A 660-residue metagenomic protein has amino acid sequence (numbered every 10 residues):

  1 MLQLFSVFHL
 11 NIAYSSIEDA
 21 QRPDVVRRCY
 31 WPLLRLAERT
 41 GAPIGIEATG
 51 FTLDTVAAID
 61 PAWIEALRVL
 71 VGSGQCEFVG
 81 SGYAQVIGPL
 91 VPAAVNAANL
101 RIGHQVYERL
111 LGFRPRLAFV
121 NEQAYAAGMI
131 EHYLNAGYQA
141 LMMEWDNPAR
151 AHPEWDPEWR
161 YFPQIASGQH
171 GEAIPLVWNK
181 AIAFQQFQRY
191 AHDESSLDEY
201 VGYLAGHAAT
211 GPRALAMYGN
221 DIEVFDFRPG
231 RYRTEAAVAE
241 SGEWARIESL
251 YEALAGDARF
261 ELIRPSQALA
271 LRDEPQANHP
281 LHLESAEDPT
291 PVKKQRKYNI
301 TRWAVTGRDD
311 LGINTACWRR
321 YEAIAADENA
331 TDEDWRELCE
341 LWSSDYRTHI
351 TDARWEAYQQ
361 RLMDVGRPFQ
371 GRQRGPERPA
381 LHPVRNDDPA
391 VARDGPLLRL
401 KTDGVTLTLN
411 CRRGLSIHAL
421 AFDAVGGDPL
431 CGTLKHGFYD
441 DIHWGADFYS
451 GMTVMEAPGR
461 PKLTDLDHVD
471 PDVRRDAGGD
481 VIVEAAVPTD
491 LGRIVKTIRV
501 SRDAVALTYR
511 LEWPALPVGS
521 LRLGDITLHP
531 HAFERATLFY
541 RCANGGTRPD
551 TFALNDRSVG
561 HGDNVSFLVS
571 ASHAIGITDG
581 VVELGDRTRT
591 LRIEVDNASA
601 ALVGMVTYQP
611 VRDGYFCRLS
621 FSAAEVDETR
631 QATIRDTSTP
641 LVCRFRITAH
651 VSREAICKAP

Functional and structural regions predicted by a protein language model:
M1-R116, Q123-A181, L197-P212, S241-R259 (+3 more regions): Catalytic alpha-helical scaffold of carbohydrate-active enzymes acting on polysaccharides/glycoconjugates
L2-W31, E38, E158-I165, Q169-A173 (+9 more regions): Active-site and substrate-binding clefts of carbohydrate-active enzymes
L4, V483-A485, I494-K496, L507-Y509 (+3 more regions): Hydrophobic residues positioned within well-ordered beta-strands of beta-sheet architectures
P23, R27, A94-A98, P396-P488: Acidic-aromatic substrate-binding/catalytic surfaces of carbohydrate-active enzymes
G171, T402-G404, T489-R493, T588: Glycine-centered tight beta-turn/hairpin loop motif at sheet-sheet or coil-to-beta transitions
G404-R413, R493-I498, L591-V595: Broad, structure-driven detector of short, well-ordered beta-strand segments within folded domains
A477-D490, P514, D563-P660: Beta-strand-rich recognition/accessory modules
D490-I494, V500-P549, H650-P660: Acidic (Asp/Glu-rich), glycine- and aromatic
